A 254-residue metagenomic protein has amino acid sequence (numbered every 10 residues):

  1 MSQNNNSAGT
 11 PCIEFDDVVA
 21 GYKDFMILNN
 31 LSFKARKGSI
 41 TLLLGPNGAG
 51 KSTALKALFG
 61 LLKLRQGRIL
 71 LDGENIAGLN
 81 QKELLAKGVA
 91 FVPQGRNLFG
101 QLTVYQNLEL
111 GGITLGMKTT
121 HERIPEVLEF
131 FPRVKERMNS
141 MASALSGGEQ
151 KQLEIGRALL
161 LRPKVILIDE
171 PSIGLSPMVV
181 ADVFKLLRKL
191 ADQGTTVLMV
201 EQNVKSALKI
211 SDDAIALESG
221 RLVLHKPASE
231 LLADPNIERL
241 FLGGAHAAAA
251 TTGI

Functional and structural regions predicted by a protein language model:
K23, T41, K63, V104-E122 (+3 more regions): ABC-type ATPase nucleotide-binding domains, specifically the catalytic core motifs of the NBD
L44-P46: The feature captures the beta-strand-to-loop junction immediately N-terminal to the Walker
F59: Helix-to-loop junction immediately C-terminal to a conserved catalytic motif
G67-N75, K87, T120-E122: Conserved ABC transporter NBD signature motif
M141-L145, E149: Conserved ABC ATPase signature
A158-L159: ABC ATPase C-loop
